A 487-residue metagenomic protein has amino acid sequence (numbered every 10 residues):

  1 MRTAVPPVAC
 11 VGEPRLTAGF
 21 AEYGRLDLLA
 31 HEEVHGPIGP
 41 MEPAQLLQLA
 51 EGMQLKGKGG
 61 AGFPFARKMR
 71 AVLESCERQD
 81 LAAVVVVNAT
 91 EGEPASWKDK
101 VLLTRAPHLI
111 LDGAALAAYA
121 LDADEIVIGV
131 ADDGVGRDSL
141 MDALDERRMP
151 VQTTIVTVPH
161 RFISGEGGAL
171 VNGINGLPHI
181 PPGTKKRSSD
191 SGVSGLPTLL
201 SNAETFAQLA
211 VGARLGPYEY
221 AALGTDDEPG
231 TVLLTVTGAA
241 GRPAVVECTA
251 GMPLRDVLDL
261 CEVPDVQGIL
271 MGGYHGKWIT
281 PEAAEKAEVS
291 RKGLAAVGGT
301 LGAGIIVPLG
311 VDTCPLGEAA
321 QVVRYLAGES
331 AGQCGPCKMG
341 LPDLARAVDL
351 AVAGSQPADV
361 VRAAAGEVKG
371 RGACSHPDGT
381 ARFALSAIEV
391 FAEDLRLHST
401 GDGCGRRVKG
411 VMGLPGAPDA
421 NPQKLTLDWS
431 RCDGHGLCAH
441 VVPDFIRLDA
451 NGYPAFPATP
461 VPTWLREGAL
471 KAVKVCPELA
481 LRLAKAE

Functional and structural regions predicted by a protein language model:
M1-L47: Cofactor-/ligand-binding subdomain signature composed of acidic, glycine-rich, tryptophan-containing flexible loops
L29-E32, V87-D99, S191, T235-A240: Gly-rich Lys/Arg/Thr-decorated short loops/hinges at beta-loop-alpha junctions or inter-strand turns that position
G36-L49, L81-A83, A89, D99-L103 (+5 more regions): Ferredoxin-type iron-sulfur electron-transfer modules in oxidoreductases and energy-metabolism complexes
E51-V72, R161-N172, A327-M339, G372-A384: Conserved phosphate/anionic-ligand binding catalytic regions in large, soluble enzymes, centered on
L81, D132-A250, C261-V263: Hydrophobic alpha-helical positions that pack around
A106-A120: Histidine-anchored nucleotide/phosphate-binding helix
I126, E262-Y274: Short loop-to-beta-strand transition segments
P336-P342, D378-G379, D433, L437-Y453 (+1 more regions): Iron-sulfur cluster-binding cysteine motifs and their immediate structural context in ferredoxin-like electron-transfer
